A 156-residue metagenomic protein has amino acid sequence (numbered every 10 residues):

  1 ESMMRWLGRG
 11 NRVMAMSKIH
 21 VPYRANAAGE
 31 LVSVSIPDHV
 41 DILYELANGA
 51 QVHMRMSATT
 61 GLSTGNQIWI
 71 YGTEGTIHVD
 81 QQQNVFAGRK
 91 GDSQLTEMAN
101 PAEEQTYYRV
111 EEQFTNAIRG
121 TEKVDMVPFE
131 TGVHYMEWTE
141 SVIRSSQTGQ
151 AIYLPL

Functional and structural regions predicted by a protein language model:
E1-Q51, S57-L62, E130: Rossmann-like dinucleotide-binding domain that binds NAD(P)(H)
N26-V32, Q67-I68, S93-L95: Short, surface-exposed loop/helix-turn segments at secondary-structure junctions that function as lids/hinges flanking
A47, N116-L156: C-terminal helix-rich "cap/oligomerization" subdomain common to oxidoreductases
N48-A50, T73-T76, D92-Q94, K123 (+1 more regions): Short acidic/polar mixed-charge low-complexity motifs
R55-T59, Y71-T73, P155: Glycine-rich Rossmann NAD(P)(H)-binding loop
I68, Q83-G91: Short polybasic amphipathic segments
V79, P101-E112, V127, H134: Active-site loop of classical SDR/Rossmann-like NAD(P)-dependent oxidoreductases, centered on the catalytic Tyr-X3-Lys
